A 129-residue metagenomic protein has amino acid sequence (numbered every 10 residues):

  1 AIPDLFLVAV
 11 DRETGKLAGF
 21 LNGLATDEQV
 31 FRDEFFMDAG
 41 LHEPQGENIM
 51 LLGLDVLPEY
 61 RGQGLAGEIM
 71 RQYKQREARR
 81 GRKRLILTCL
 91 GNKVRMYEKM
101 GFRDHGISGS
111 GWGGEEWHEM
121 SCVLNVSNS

Functional and structural regions predicted by a protein language model:
D4, E115-S121: Short hydrophobic/aromatic beta-strand or adjacent loop that forms the aromatic wall/cage of a ligand/substrate-binding
L5-L21: Conserved beta-hairpin
K16-D55, R61, S110-E116: Conserved acyl-donor/pantetheine-binding loop and adjacent beta-alpha core of acyl/acetyltransferases and related
L24, S121-V126: Short beta-strand-to-coil "C-cap" segments at the C-terminal boundary of structured domains/repeats, marking
V56, G62-Q75: Conserved acetyl-CoA-binding loop-helix of GNAT-fold acetyltransferases
M70, R76-L90: Conserved GNAT acetyl-CoA-binding A-motif
R79, G91-E115: Conserved active-site alpha-helix within GNAT-family acetyltransferase domains
